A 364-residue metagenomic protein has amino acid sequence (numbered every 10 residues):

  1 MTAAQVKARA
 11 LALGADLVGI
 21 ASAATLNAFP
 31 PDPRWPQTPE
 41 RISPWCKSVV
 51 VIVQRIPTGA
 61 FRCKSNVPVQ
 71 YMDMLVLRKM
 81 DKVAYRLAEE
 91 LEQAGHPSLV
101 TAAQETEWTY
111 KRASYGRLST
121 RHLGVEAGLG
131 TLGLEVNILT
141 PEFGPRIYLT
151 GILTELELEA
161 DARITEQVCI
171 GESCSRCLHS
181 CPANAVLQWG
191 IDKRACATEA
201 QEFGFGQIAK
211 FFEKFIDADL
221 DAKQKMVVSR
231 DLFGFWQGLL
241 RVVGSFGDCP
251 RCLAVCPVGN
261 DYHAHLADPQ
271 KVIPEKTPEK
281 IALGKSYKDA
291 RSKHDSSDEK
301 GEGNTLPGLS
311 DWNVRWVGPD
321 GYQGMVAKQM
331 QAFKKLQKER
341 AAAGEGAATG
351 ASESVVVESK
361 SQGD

Functional and structural regions predicted by a protein language model:
M1-M80: Non-catalytic, usually N-terminal nucleic-acid engagement modules in DNA/RNA processing proteins
T38-P39, S119, A209-K210, G284-K285: Short alpha-helix boundary/capping motifs
Q70, L75-T277: Catalytic cores of enzyme domains
P269-Q270, P274-I281, M330, K335-E345 (+1 more regions): Compact disulfide-stabilized, cysteine-rich extracellular microdomains and processed peptide cores in secreted proteins
P274-K285, A290-N304, G308: Short, C-terminally biased terminal segments at protein or domain edges
D289-A290, Q329, E358: Extended non-globular C-terminal regions
D295-K335: Long, compositionally biased charged/polar accessory segments in the mid-to-C-terminal portions of proteins
A342-G363: Intrinsically disordered, low-complexity terminal tails and inter-domain linkers enriched for S/T/G/P/D/E
